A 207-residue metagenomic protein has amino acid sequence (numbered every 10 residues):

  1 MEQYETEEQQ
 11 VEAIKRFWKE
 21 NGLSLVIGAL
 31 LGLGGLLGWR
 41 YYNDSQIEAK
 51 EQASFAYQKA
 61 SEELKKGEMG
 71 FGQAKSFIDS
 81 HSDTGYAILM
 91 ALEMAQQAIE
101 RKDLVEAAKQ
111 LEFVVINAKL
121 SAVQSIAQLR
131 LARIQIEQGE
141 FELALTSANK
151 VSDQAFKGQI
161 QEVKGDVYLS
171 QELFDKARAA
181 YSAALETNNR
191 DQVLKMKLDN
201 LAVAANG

Functional and structural regions predicted by a protein language model:
M1-E7, E12, Q58, E62 (+2 more regions): Acidic, proline/glycine-rich low-complexity intrinsically disordered segments
M1-L30, Q52: N-terminal positive-inside, membrane-proximal cytosolic segments immediately preceding the first
I27-G34, E63-Q73, R101-A108, R133-E142: Helix-turn-helix repeat elements of alpha-solenoid scaffolds
G34-F55: Transmembrane signal-anchor/signal-peptide helices with a preference for the extracytoplasmic
I47-E51, G85, A122, A155: Residue signature of alpha-solenoid helical repeat architecture, marking inter-repeat boundaries and helix-start
K50-E62, I88, L92, S125 (+2 more regions): Alpha-helical tetratricopeptide repeat
F55-L89: Short extracytoplasmic
A91, I99-G207: Soluble extracytoplasmic domains of inner/organellar membrane proteins
